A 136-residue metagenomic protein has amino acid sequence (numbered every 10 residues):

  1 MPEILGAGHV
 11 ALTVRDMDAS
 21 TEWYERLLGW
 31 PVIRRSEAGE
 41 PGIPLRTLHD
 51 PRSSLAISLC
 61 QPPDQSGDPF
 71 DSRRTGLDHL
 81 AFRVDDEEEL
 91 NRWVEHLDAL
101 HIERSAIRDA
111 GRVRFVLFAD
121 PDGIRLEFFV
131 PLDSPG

Functional and structural regions predicted by a protein language model:
M1-A19, L77-F82, L132-G136: N-terminal beta-strand motif that seeds the catalytic metal site of vicinal oxygen chelate
P2, T13-A56: Core segments of cupin and vicinal oxygen chelate
P2-E3, P44, V94-G136: Vicinal oxygen chelate
A19, E88-R92: Short, conserved charged micro-motifs
T47-H49, Q61, L117-A119: Short, well-ordered beta-strand micro-motif
I57-C60, E127: Conserved beta-strand in the GNAT
Q65-F70: Short beta-strand/turn micro-motifs at beta-sheet edges
